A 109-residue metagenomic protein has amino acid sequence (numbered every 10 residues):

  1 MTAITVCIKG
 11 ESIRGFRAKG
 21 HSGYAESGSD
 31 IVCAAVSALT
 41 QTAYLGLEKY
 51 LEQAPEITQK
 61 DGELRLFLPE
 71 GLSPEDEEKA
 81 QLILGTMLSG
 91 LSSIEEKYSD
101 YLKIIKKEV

Functional and structural regions predicted by a protein language model:
M1-I31, Q41, L45-V109: N-terminal intrinsically disordered, cationic/polar leader segments that include organellar targeting peptides
V32, V36: Short, conserved glycine- and acidic-residue-centered signature motifs in active-site or ligand-binding loops
